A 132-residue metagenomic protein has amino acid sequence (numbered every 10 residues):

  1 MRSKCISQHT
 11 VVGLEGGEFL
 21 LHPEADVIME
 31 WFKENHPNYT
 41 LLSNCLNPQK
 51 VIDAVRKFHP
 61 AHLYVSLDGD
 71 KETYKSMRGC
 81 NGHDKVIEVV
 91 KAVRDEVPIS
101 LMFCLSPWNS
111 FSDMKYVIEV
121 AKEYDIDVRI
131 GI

Functional and structural regions predicted by a protein language model:
R2-E15, H22-I132: Radical SAM/AdoMet-radical enzyme domain recognition
